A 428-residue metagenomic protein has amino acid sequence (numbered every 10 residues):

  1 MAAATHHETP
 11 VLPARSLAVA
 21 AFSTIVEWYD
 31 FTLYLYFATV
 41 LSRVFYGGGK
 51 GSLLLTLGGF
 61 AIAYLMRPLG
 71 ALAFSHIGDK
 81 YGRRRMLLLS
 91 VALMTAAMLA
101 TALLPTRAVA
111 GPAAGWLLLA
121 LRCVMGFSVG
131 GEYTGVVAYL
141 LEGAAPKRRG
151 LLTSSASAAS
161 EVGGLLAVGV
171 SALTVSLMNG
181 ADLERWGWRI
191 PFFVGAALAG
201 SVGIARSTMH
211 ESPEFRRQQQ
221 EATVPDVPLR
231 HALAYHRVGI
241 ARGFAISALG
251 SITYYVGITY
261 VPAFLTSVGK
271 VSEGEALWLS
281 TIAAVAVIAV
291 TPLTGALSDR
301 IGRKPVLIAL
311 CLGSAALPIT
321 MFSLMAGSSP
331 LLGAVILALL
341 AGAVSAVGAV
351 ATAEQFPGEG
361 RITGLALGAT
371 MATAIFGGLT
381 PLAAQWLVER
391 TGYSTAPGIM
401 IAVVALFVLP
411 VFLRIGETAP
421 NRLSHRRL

Functional and structural regions predicted by a protein language model:
Y34-L35, R237-V287, G377-P381: Extracytoplasmic gate region of multi-pass secondary transporters
A38-L69: Extracellular/periplasmic helix-loop-helix junction of adjacent transmembrane segments in MFS-like secondary
A71-R83, T291-G302: Helix-to-loop junctions at the C-terminal end of transmembrane segments in multipass secondary transporters
K80-A92, R300-C311: Cytoplasmic membrane-interface "Motif A"-like loop-to-helix N-cap segments of 12-TM Major Facilitator Superfamily
A92-G111, L312-A326: C-terminal ends and interior cores of transmembrane alpha-helices in multi-pass membrane transporters/permeases
A110-G130, S329-S345: Hydrophobic core of transmembrane alpha-helices in multi-pass small-molecule transporters, especially MFS/SLC-type
L151-V175, L198, L367-T380: Glycine-rich segments within core transmembrane alpha-helices of 12-TM secondary carriers
V202-M209, A402-L428: Multi-pass alpha-helical transporter architecture, strongest for 12-TM Major Facilitator/SLC carriers used
